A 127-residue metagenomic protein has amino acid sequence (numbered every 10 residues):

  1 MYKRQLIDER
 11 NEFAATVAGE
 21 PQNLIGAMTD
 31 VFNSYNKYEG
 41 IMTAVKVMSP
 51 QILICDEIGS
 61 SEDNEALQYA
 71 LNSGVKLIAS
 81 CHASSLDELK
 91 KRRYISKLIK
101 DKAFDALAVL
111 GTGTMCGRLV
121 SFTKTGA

Functional and structural regions predicted by a protein language model:
M1-Y2, G74: Hydrophobic beta-strand positions within the nucleotide-binding domains of ABC ATPases
K3-A44: P-loop NTPase switch/communication element
L6, D30-N33, A79, V109 (+1 more regions): Structural signal for conserved beta-strand scaffold positions within catalytic alpha/beta enzyme cores
F13-T16, D87-L89, C116-L119: Switch/connector loops and helix/strand junctions flanking conserved nucleotide-binding motifs in nucleotide-processing
N23-G26, K97-I99, G126-A127: Short, low-complexity, polar/charged sequence segments that are solvent-exposed and flexible
M48-P50, I54-L107, T112: Conserved P-loop NTPase nucleotide-binding/switch module
D105-A127: Conserved P-loop NTPase
